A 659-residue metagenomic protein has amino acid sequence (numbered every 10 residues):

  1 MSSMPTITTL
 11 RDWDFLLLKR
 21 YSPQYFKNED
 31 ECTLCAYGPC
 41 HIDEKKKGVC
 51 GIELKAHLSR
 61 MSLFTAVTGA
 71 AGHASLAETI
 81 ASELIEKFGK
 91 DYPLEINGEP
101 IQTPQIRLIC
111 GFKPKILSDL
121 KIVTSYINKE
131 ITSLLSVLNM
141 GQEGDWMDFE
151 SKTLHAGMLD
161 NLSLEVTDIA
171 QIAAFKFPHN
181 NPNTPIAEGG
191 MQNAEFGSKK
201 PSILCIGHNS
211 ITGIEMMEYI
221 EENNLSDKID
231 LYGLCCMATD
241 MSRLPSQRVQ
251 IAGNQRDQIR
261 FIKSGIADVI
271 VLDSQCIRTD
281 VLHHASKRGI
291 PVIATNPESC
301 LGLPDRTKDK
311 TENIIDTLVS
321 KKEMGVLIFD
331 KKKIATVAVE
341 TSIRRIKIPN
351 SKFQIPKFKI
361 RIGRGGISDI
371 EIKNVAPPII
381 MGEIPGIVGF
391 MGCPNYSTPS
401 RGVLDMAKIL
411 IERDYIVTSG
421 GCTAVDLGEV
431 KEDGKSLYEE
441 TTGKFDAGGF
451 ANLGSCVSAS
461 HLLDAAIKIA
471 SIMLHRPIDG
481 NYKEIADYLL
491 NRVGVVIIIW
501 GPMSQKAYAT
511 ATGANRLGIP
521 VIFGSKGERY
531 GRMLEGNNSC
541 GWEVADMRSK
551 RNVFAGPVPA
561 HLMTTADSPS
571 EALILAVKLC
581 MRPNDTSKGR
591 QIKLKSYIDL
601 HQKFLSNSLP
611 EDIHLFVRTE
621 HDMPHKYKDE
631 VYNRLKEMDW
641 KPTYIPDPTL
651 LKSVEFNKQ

Functional and structural regions predicted by a protein language model:
M1-Q659: Anaerobic metallocofactor- and corrinoid-dependent redox/one-carbon enzyme cores, especially those from methanogenesis
